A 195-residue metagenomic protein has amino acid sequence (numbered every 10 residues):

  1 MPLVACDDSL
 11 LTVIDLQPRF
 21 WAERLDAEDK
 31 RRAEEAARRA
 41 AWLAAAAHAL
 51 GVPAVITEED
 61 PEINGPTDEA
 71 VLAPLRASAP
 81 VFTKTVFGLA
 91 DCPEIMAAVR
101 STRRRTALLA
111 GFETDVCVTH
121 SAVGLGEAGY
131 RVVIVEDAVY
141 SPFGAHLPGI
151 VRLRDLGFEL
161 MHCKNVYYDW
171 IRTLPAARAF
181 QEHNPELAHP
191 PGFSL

Functional and structural regions predicted by a protein language model:
P2-L10, L50, E62-L195: Active-site-adjacent betaalpha module
D7-S9, R24-V55: A short alpha/beta connector and helix-capping loop motif
S9-Q17: N-terminal nucleotide-binding beta1-loop-alpha1 segment
Q17-E23: Short acidic, Gly/Ser-rich segments with clustered Asp/Glu that frequently serve as metal-coordination loops in enzyme
E58-E59: Glycine-rich N-terminal segment of FAD-binding domains in flavoprotein oxidoreductases, spanning the beta-loop-helix
